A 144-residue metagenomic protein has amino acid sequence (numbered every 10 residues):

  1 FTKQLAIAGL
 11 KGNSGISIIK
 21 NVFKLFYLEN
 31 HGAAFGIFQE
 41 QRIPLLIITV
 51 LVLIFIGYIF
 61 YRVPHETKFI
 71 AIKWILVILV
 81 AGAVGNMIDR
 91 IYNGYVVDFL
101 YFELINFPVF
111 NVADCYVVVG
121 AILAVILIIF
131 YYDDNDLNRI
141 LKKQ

Functional and structural regions predicted by a protein language model:
F1-Q144: Alpha-helical transmembrane bundles and membrane-interface segments of multipass inner-membrane proteins
